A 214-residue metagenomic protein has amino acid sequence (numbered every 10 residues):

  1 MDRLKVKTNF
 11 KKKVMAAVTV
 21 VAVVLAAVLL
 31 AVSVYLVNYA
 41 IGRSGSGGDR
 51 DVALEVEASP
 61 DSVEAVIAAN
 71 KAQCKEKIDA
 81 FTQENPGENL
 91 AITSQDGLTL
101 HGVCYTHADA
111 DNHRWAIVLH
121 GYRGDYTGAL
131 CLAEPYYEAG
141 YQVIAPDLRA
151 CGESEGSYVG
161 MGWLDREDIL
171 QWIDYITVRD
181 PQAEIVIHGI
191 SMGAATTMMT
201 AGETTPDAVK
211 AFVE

Functional and structural regions predicted by a protein language model:
K5-A26: N-terminal Sec-pathway targeting helices
L25-I92: An N-terminal hydrophobic leader/cap segment in hydrolases
Q95-T106: A short loop-to-beta-strand scaffold at the N-terminal edge of the catalytic core in hydrolase folds
N112-G121: Short beta-strand element of the alpha/beta-hydrolase
Y122-P135, L148: The serine-hydrolase catalytic nucleophile loop
P135-E155: Conserved alpha/beta-hydrolase
V159-D180: Alpha/beta-hydrolase active-site loop
Y175-R179, A183-E214: Primarily recognizes the serine-hydrolase "nucleophile elbow" in alpha/beta-hydrolase and SGNH/GDSL folds
